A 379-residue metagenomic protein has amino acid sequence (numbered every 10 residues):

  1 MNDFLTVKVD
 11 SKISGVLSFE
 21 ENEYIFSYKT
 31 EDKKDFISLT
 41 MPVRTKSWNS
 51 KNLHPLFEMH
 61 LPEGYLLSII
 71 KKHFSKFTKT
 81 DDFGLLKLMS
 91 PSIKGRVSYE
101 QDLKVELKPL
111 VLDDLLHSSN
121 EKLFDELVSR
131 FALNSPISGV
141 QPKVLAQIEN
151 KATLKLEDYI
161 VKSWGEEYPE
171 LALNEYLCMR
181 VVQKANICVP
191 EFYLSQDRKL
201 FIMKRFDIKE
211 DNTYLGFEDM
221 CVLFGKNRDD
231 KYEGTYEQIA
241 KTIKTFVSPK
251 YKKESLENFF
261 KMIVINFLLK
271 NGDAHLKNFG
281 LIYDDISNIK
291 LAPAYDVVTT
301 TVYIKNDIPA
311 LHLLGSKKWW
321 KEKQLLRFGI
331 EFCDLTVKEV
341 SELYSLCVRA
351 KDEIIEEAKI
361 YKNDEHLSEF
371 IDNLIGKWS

Functional and structural regions predicted by a protein language model:
M1-G272, L276, G280-S379: Phosphate/dinucleotide-binding and metal-coordinating scaffold of catalytic cores in nucleotide-dependent enzymes
